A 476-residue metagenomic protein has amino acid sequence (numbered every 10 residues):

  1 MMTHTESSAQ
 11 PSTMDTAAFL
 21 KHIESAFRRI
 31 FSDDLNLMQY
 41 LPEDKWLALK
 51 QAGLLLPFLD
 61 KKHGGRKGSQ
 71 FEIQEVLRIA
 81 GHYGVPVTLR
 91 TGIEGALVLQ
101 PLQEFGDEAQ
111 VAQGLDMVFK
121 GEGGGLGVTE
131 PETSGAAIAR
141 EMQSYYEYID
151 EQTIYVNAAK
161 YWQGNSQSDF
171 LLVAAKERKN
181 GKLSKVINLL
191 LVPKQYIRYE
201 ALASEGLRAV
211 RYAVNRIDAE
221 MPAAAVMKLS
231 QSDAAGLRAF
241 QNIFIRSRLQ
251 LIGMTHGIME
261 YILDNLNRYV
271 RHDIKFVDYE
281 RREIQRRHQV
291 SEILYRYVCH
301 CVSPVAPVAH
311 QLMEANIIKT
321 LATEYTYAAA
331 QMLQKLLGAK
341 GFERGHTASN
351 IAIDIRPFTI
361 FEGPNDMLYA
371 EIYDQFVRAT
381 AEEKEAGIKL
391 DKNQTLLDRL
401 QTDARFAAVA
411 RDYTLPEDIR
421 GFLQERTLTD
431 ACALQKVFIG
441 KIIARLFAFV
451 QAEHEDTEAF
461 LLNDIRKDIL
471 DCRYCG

Functional and structural regions predicted by a protein language model:
M1-I93, Q113, M117, R399-G476: Amphipathic, small/basic residue-rich leader segments at the start of a protein or domain
L35-N36, H288-L321, Q334-L337: C-terminal helix-coil-helix/basic helical segment that borders enzyme active sites and/or dimer interfaces and provides
L89-A109, S134, D150: N-terminal glycine-rich flavin-associated loop
K120-E130: A short, Trp-centered hydrophobic/proline-enriched beta-strand micro-motif
T153-R198: A short core secondary-structure module
A201-E292, F358-F361, K389-E453: Glycine-rich beta->alpha junctions and the first turn(s) of the following alpha-helix
V226-F244, R268-V277, Y297-P307, K335-I353: Conserved catalytic-core motifs characterized by acidic clusters
A339-P416, D464-I465, I469-G476: Glycine-rich phosphate/cofactor-binding loops in nucleotide/flavin-utilizing enzymes
